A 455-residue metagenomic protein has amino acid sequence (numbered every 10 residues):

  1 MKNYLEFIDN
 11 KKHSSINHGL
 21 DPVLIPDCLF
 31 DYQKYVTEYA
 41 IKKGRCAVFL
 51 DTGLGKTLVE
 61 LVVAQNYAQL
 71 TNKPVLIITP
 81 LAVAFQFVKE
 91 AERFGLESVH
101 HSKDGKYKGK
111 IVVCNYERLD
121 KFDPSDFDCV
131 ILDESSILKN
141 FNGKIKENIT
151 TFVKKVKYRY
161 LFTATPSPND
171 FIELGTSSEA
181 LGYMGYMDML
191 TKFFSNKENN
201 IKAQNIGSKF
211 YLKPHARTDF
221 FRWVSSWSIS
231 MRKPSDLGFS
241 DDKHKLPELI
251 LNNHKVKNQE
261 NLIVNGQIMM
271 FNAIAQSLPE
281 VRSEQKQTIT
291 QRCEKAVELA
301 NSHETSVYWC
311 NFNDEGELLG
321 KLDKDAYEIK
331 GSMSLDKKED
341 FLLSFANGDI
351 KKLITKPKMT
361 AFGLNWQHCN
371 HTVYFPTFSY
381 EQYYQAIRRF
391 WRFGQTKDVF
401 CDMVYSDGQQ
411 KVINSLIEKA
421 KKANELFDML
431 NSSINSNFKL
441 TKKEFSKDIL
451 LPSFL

Functional and structural regions predicted by a protein language model:
K11-F49: Conserved pre-motif I regulatory segment
G44-V63: Walker A/P-loop
T57-V62, N72-R93, P168-E173, F312: Conserved Walker A/P-loop ATP-binding site and its immediately adjacent core in helicase/helicase-like ATPase domains
K73-P74, R93, K108, C129 (+4 more regions): Conserved P-loop NTPase motor "coupling/switch" region that bridges the ATPase
A82-G105, Y183-M184: Conserved helix-turn-beta segment of the N-terminal RecA-like "Helicase ATP-binding" lobe in SF1/SF2 helicases
E284-N311: Conserved interdomain hinge at the start of the Helicase C-terminal
V307-W309, E317-L318, K324-T360: Conserved helicase ATPase core of P-loop NTP-dependent helicases/translocases
F378-L455: A conserved SF2-helicase RecA2
